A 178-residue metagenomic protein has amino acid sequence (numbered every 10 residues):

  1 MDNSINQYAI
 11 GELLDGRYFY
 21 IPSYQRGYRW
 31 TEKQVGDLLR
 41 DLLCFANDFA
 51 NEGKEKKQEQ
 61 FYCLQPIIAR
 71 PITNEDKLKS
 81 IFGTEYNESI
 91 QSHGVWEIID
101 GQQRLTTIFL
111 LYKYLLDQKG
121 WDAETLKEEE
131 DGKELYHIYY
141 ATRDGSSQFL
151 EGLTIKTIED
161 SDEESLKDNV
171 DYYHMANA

Functional and structural regions predicted by a protein language model:
M1-A178: Glycine- and hydrophobic-rich flexible loops that cap the catalytic core of alpha/beta enzyme folds
